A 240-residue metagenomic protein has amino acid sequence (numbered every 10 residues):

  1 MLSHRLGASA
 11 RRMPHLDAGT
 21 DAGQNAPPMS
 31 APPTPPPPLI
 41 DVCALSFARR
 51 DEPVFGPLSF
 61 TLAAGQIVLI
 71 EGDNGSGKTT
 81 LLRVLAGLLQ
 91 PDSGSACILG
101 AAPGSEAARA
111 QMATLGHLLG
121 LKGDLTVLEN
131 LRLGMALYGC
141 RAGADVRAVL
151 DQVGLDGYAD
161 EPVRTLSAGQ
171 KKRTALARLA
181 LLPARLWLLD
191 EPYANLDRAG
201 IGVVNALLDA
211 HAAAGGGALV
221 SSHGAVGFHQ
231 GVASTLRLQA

Functional and structural regions predicted by a protein language model:
A86: Helix-to-loop junction immediately C-terminal to a conserved catalytic motif
G94-A110: Conserved ABC transporter NBD signature motif
L118, G123-G139: Q-loop/switch helix immediately C-terminal to the Walker
R132, G143-Y158: Conserved ABC ATPase "signature" region
P162-L166: Conserved ABC ATPase signature
L176, G215: Hydrophobic anchor residue at the start of the ABC signature
W187-E191: Catalytic Walker B motif of ABC-type/P-loop ATPase nucleotide-binding domains
